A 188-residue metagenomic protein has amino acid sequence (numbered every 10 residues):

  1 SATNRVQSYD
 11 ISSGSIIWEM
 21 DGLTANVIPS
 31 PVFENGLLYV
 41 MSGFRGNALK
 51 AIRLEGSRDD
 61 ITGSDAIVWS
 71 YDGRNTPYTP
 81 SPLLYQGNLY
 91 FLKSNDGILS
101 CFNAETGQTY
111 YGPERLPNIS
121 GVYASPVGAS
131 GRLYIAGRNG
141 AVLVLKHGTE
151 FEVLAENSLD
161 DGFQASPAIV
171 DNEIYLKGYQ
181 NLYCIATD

Functional and structural regions predicted by a protein language model:
S1-D188: Noncatalytic, solvent-exposed loop/strand surfaces of beta-propeller-type extracellular/periplasmic domains
